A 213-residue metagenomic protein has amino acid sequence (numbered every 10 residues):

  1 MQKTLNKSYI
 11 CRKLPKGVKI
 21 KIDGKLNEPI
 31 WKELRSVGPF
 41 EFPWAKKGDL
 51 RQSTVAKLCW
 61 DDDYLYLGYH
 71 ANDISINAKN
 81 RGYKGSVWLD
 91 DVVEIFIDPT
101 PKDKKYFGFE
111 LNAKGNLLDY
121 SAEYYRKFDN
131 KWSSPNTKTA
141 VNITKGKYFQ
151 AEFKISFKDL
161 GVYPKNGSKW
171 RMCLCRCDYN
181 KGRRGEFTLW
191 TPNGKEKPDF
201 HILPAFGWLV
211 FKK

Functional and structural regions predicted by a protein language model:
M1-K213: Structural preference for beta-rich elements and adjacent junctions enriched in aromatics
